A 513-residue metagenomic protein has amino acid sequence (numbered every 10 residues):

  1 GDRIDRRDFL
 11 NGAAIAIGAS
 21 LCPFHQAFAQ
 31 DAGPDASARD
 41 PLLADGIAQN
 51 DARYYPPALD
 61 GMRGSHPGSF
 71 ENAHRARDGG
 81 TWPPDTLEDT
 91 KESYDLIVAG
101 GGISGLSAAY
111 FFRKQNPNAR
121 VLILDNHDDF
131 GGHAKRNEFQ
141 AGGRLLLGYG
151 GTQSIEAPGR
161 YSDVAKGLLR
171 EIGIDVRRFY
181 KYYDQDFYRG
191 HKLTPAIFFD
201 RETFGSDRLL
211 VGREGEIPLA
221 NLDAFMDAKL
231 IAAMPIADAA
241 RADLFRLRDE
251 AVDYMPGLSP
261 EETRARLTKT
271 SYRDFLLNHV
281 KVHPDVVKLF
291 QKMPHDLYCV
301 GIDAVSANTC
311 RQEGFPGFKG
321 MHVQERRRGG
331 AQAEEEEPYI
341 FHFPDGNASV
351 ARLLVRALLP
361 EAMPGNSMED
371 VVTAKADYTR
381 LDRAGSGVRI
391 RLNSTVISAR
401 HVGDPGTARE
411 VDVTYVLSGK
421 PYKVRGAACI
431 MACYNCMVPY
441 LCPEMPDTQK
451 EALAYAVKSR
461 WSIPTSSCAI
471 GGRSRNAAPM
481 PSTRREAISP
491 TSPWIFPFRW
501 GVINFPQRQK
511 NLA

Functional and structural regions predicted by a protein language model:
G1-D5, F28-P34: N-terminal secretory signal peptides
G1-I17: N-terminal secretory signal peptides and thylakoid transit peptides that target proteins across membranes
N50-A58, G132-D163, R311-A333: Glycine-rich active-site loop/strand segments that organize a redox cofactor
D95-L122: N-terminal Rossmann-like FAD-binding beta1-loop-alpha1 element of flavoenzymes
R113-E138: Glycine-rich FAD pyrophosphate-binding loop
G143-I236: Dinucleotide-binding Rossmann-like beta1-alpha1 core, especially the glycine-rich loop that anchors the ADP
D238-S394, P405-A408: Active-site/ligand-binding neighborhood in enzyme catalytic cores
P260, A331-H342, R400, E410-A428 (+1 more regions): C-terminal segments that line or cap access tunnels to active or ligand-binding sites in enzymes and enzyme-associated
